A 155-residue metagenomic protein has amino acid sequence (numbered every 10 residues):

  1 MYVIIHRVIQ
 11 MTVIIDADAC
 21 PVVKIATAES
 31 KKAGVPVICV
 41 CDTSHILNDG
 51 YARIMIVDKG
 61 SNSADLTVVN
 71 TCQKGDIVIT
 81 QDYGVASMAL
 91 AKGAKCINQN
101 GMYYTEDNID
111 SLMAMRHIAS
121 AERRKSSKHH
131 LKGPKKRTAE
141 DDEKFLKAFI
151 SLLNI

Functional and structural regions predicted by a protein language model:
V8, T12-I155: Nuclease catalytic cores that cleave nucleic-acid phosphodiester bonds, predominantly acidic two-metal-ion
